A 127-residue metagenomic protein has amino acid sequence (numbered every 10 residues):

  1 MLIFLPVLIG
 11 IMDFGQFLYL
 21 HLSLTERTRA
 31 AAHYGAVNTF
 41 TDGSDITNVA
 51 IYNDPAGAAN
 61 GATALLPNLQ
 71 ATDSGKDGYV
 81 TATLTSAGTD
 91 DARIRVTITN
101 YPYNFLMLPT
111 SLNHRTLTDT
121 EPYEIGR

Functional and structural regions predicted by a protein language model:
M1-Q16: N-terminal single-pass transmembrane signal-anchor helix
D13-T25, T39-G43: Membrane-proximal amphipathic alpha-helices that sit immediately adjacent to an N-terminal transmembrane/signal-anchor
R29-R127: Short, conserved structural patches
